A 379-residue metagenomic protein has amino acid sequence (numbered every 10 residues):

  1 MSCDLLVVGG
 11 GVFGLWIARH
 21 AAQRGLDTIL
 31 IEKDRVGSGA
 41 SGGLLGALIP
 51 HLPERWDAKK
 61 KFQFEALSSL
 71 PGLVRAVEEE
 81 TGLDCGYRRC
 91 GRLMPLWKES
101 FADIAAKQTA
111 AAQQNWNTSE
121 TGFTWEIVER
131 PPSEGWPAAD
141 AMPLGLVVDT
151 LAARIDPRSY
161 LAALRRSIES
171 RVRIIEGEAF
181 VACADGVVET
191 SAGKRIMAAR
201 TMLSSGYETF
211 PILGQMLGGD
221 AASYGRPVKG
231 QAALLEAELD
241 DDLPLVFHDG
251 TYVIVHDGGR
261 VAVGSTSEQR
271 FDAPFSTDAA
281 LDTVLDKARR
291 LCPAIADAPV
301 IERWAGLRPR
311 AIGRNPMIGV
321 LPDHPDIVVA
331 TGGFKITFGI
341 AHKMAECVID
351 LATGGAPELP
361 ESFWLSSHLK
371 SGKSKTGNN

Functional and structural regions predicted by a protein language model:
C3-I29: N-terminal Rossmann-like FAD-binding beta1-loop-alpha1 element of flavoenzymes
L6-V8, I196-E208, A345: Short hydrophobic core segments
W16-R24, K33, L44-L52, L83-R88 (+1 more regions): Active-site substrate-recognition segment that forms the wall of the catalytic cavity or substrate channel
G46-G135: Dinucleotide-binding Rossmann-like beta1-alpha1 core, especially the glycine-rich loop that anchors the ADP
E54-R55, L83-M94, E120-R166, T266-R270 (+2 more regions): Helix-loop-beta segment of a Rossmann-like dinucleotide-binding subdomain
K61-L67, E99-F101, V147-A163, F275-A279 (+1 more regions): Short beta-strand to alpha-helix junction loop
R173-V187: A conserved short coil-to-beta-strand element within the FAD-binding core of flavoproteins
A298-N379: C-terminal catalytic lobe of FAD-dependent flavoproteins
